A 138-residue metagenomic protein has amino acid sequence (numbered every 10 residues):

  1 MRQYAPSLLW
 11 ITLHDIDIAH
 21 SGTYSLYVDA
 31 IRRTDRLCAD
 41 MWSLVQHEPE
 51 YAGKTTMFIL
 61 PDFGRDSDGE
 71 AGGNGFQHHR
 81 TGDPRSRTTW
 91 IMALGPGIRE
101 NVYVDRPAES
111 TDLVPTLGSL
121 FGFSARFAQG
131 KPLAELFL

Functional and structural regions predicted by a protein language model:
M1-A5, E50-A52, G82-S86: Extracellular/periplasmic catalytic domains that process cell-envelope and extracellular macromolecules
M1-D40, A71-G73: Active-site His/acidic residue clusters
S7-D15, A30-I31, C38, T56-G64 (+2 more regions): Beta-strand elements within well-structured catalytic alpha/beta cores of enzymes that handle phosphate/sulfate esters
D17-Y24, F63, G75-H79, D83-R85: Histidine-centered active-site/metal-ligand motif
S25-D35, V104-T111, F127: Soluble non-cytosolic domains of exported or imported proteins
D35-Q77, L117: Metal-dependent active-site segment of extracytoplasmic phospho-/sulfohydrolases and closely related
H78-F121: Substrate-binding rim/cap in mid-to-C-terminal beta-strand-loop elements of soluble/periplasmic
A108, G122-L138: Polar, surface-exposed loop/tail segments that function as active-site lids or cofactor/substrate-recognition elements
